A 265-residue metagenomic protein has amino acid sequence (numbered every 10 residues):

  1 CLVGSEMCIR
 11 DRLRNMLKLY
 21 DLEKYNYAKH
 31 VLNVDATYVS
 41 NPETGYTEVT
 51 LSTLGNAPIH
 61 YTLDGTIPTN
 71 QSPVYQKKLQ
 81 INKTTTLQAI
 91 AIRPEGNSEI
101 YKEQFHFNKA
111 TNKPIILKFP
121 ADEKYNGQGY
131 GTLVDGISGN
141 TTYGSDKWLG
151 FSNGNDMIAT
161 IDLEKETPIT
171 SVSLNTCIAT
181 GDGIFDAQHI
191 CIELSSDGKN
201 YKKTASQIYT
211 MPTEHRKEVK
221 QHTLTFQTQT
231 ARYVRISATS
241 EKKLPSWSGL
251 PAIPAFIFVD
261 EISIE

Functional and structural regions predicted by a protein language model:
S5, R10-M157, C177: Short, compositionally stereotyped local motifs that mark structural "simplifiers"
I81, M211-E218: Short proline/glycine- and polar residue-rich coil/turn motifs
L87, M211-E214, F226: A general, composition-driven signal for non-globular sequence regions
T141-A205, E218-E265: Aromatic, loop-rich ligand-recognition surfaces of beta-strand-rich domains
K203-T213: Solvent-exposed serine/threonine-rich low-complexity stretches and specific carbohydrate-binding patches
